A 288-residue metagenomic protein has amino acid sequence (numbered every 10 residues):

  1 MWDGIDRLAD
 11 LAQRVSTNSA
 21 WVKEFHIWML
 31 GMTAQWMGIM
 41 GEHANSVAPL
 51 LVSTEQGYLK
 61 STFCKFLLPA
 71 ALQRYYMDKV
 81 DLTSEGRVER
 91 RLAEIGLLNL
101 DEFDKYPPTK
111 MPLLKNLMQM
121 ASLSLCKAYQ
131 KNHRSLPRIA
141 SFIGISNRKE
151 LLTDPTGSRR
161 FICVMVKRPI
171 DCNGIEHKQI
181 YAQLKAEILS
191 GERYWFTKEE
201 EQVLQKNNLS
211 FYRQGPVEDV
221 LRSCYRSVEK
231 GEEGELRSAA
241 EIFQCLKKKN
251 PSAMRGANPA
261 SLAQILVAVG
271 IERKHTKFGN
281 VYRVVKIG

Functional and structural regions predicted by a protein language model:
M1-A93: P-loop NTPase catalytic core of nucleic-acid-dependent motor ATPases
V88-A93, K127-I145: AAA+/SF3 P-loop NTPase mechanochemical coupling elements
E94-G96, R138-S141, T156-I162: Short glycine-/polar-rich loops that comprise or flank the Walker A/P-loop and associated switch/sensor motifs
I95-M118, L152-G157: Conserved AAA+/SF3 P-loop NTPase catalytic/coupling segment centered on the Walker-B
M111-R134: Conserved catalytic/switch belt of AAA+ P-loop NTPases
Q130, R168-C172, E233-G288: Positively charged interface segments
L152-D171: A short helix-turn-beta junction within AAA+ P-loop NTPase domains corresponding to the substrate/partner-engaging
S190-E233: Conserved alpha/beta core segments of nucleic-acid transaction machinery
